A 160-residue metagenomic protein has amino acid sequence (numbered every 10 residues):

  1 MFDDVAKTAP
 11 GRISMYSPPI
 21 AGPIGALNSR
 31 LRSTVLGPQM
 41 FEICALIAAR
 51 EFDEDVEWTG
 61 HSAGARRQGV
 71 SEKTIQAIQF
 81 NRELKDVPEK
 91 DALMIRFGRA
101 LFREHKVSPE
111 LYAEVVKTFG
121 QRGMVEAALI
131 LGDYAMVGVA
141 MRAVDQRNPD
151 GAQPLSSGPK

Functional and structural regions predicted by a protein language model:
M1-P38, P159-K160: Mobile cap/lid helix-loop segments that border enzyme active or cofactor-binding sites and regulate substrate access
G11, G25-S29, A45, S62-R66 (+2 more regions): Amphipathic alpha-helical segments within well-ordered protein domains
S14, I24, N28, I43-A49 (+3 more regions): Short alpha-helical scaffolding segments that buttress acidic/His motifs in well-ordered protein cores
L36-G37, G69-T74, S108, G120-Q121: Helix N-cap / loop-to-helix initiation motif
M40-Q68, E72: Conserved alpha-helical segments that form or flank metal/cofactor-binding pockets of metalloenzymes
G64-V87: Histidine/lysine/aspartate-rich catalytic loop segments that bind and position anionic ligands
P88-A128: Acidic/histidine-rich alpha-helical segments that form the ligand environment of transition-metal centers
E114-V116, G123, G132, M136 (+1 more regions): Acidic, carboxylate-rich catalytic segments that either coordinate divalent cations
